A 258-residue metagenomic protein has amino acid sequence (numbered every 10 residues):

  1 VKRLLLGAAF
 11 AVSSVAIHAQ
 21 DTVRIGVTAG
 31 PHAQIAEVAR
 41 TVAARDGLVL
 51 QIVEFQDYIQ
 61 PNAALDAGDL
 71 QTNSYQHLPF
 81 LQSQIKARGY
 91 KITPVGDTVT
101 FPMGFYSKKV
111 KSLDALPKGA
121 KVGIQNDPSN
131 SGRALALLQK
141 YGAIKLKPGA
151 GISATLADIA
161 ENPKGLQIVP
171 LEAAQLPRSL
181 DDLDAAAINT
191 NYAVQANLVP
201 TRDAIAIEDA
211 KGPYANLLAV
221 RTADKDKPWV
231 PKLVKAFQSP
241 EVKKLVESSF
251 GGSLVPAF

Functional and structural regions predicted by a protein language model:
Q20-G30, L48-E54, K121-V122: Short, well-ordered beta-strand elements
G30, E54-Y58, G68, N73-Q82 (+4 more regions): Beta->alpha turn/N-cap motifs
I52-A63, A150-R178: Short helix-initiation/N-cap motifs at beta->coil->alpha
Y58-G89, G104-Y106, K111, S131 (+1 more regions): Pocket-flanking alpha-helical
S83-V95, K108-V110, D182, A187 (+1 more regions): Ligand-binding "clamshell"
V95-K145, K243: A conserved helix-loop-strand patch within extracytoplasmic ligand-binding domains of the periplasmic binding
D97-Y106, V194-Q238, S253-F258: Periplasmic-binding protein-like
S129-I144, A150-S153, V234-F258: Ligand-binding clefts/hinges and TM-proximal coupling segments of bilobed small-molecule sensing domains
